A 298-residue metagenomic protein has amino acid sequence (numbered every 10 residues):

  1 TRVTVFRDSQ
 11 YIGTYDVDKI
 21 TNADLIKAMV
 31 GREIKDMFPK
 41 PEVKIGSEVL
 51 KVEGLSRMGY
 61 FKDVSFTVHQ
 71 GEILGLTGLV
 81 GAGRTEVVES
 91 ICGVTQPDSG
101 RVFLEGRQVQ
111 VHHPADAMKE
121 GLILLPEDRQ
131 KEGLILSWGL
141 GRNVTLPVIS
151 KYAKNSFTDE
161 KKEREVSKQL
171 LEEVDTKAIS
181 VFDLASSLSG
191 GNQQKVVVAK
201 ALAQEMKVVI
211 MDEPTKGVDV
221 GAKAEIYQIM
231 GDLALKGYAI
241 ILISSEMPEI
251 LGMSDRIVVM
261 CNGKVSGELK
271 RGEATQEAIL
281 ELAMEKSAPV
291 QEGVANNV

Functional and structural regions predicted by a protein language model:
T1-V298: Glycine-rich phosphate-binding loops of nucleotide-dependent enzymes
